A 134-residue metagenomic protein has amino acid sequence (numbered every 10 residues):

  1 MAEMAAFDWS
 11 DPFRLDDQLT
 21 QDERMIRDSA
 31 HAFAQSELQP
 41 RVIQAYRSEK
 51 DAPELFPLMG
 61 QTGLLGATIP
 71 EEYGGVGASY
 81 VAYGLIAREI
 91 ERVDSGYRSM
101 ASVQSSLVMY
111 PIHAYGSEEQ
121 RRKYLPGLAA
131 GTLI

Functional and structural regions predicted by a protein language model:
M1-D22: Intrinsic disorder at enzyme termini
A2-A6, R27-A32: Short, flexible segments with low predicted structural confidence
M25, A32, E37-I134: Glycine-rich flavin
